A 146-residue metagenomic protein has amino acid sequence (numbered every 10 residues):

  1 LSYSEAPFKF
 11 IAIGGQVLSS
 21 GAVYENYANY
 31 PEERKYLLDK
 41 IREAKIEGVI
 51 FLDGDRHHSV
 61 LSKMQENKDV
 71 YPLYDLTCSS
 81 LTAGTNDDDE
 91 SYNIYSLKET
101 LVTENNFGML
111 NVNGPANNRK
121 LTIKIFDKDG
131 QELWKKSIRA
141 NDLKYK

Functional and structural regions predicted by a protein language model:
L1-K146: Long, structured stretches of catalytic cores involved in phosphate-ester chemistry, encompassing
